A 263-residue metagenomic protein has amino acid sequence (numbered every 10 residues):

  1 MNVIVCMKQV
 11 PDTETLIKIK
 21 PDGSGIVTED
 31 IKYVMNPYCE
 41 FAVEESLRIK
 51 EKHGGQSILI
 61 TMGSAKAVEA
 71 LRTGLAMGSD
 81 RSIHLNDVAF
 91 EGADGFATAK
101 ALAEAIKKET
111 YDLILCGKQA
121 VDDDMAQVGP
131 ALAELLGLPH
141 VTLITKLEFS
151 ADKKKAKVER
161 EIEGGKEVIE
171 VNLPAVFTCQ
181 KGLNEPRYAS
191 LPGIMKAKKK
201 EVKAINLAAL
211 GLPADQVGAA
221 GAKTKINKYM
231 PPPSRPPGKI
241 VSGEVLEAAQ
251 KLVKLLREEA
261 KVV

Functional and structural regions predicted by a protein language model:
M1-V263: N-terminal glycine-rich FAD/FM-binding segment characteristic of electron-transfer flavoproteins
